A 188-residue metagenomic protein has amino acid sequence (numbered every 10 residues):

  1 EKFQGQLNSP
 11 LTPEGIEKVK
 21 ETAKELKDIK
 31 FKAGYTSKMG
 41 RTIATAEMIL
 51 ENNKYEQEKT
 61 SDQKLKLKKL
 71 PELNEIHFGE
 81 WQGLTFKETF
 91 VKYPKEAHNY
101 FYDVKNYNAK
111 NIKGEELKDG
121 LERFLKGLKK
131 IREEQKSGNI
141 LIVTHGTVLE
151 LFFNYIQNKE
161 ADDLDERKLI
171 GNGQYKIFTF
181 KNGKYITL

Functional and structural regions predicted by a protein language model:
E1-A44, I112-F124: Loop-to-helix element that buttresses phosphate recognition and phosphoryl-transfer chemistry
K20-H98: Phosphate-coordination/substrate-recognition cap region in phosphate-metabolizing enzymes
D28-K30, I131-N139: Glycine-rich phosphate-binding loop signature in dinucleotide/nucleotide-binding domains
M48, L151-Y155: Active-site signature of alpha/beta-hydrolase-fold catalytic machinery across serine- and Asp/Cys-nucleophile hydrolases
A97-D119: Short glycine/proline- and acidic residue-enriched helix-loop micro-motifs that form flexible lids or anion-recognition
S137-V143, Y175: Residue-level preference for the first positions of well-ordered beta-strands
G146-E150, Q174: GST superfamily/GST-like fold recognition
Q157-I186: Domain-level recognition of soluble alpha/beta enzyme cores, biased toward histidine phosphatases/phosphomutases
